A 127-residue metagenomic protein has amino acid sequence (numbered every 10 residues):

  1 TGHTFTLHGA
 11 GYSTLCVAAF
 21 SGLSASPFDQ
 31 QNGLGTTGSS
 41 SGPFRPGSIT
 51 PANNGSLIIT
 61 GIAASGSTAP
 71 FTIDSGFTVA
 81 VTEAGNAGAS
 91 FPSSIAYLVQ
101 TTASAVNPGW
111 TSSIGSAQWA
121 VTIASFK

Functional and structural regions predicted by a protein language model:
T1-K127: Primarily extracytoplasmic/secreted proteins and surface-exposed domains characterized by disulfide-bonded cysteine
